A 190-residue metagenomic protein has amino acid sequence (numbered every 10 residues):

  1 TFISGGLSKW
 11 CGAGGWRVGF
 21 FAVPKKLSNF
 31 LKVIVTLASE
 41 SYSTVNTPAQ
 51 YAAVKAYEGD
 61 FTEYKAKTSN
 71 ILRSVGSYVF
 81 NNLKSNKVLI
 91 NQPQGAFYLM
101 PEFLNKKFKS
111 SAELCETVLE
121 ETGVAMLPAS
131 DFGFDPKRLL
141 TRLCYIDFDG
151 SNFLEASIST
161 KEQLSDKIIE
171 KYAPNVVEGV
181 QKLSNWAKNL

Functional and structural regions predicted by a protein language model:
F2-N70, F80-N81, E162-D166, V180-Q181: Conserved core segment of the aminotransferase class I/II
C11, N91-Q94, F132-P136: A short beta-turn/loop motif at secondary-structure boundaries
P24, E58, E102-L104, I146-F148: Residue-level recognition of strand-loop junctions within catalytic nucleotide-signaling folds
V54, N70-F80, I90-F103, L139: Conserved glycine-rich beta-strand-loop-beta hairpin in the small C-terminal domain of fold type I
N86-I90, A125-S130: A short linear hydrophobic-aromatic micro-motif
K107-E113, S151-L154: Short, conserved charged micro-motifs
T117-M126, F132-L190: PLP-dependent enzyme catalytic core of the Aspartate aminotransferase-like
